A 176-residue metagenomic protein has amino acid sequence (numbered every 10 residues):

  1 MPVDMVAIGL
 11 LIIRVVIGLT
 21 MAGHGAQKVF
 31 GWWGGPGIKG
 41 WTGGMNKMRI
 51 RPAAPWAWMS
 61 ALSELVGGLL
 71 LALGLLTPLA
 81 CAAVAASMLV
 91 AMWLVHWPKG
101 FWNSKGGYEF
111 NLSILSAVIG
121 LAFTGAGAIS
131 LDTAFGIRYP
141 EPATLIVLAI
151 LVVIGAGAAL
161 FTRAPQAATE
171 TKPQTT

Functional and structural regions predicted by a protein language model:
M1-W32, A54, T77-T176: Extended, low-polarity transmembrane helix blocks
G31-M59: Membrane-interface interhelical connector segments
T42, V66-L69, A83-A86: A general structural signal for well-ordered alpha-helical packing
W58-L62, A86: Core segments of alpha-helical transmembrane spans in multipass integral membrane proteins
L62-L71, V95-H96: Hydrophobic, membrane-inserted alpha-helices
L71-T77: Transmembrane alpha-helical segments of multipass membrane enzymes and assembly factors that act on membrane-embedded
